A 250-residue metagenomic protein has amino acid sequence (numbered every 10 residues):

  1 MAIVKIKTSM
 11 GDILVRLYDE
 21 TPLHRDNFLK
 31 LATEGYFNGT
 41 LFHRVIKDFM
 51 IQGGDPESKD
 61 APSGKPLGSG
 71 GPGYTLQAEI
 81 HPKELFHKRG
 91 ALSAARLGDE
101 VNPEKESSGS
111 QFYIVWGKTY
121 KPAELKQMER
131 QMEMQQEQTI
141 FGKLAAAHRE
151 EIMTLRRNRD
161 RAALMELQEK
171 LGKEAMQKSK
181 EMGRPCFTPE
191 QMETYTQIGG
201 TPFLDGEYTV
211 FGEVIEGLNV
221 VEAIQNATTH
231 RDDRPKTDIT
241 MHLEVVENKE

Functional and structural regions predicted by a protein language model:
M1-E250: Cyclophilin-like peptidyl-prolyl cis-trans isomerases
